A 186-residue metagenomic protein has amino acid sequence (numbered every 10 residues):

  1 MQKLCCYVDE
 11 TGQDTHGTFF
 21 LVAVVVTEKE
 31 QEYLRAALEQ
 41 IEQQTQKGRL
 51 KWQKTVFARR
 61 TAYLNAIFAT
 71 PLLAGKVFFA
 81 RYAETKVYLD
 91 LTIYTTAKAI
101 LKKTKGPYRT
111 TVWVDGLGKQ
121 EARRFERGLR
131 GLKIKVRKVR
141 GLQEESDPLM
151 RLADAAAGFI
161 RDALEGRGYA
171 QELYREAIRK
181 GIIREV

Functional and structural regions predicted by a protein language model:
M1-V186: Phosphate-ester processing/binding pockets and catalytic centers
